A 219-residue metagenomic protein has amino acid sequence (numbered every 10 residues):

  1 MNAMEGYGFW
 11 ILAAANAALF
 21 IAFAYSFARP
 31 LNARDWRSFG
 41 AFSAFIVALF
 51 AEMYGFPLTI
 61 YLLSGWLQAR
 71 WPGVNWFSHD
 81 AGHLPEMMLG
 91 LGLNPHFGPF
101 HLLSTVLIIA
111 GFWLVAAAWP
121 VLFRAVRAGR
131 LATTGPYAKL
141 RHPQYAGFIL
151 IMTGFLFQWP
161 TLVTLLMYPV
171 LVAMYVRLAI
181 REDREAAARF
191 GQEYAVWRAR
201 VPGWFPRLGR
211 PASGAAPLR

Functional and structural regions predicted by a protein language model:
M1-T133, I151-E185, R189-R219: Membrane-anchoring alpha-helices and their flanking helix-loop junctions
K139-A146: Histidine-centered phosphotransfer motif of kinases
